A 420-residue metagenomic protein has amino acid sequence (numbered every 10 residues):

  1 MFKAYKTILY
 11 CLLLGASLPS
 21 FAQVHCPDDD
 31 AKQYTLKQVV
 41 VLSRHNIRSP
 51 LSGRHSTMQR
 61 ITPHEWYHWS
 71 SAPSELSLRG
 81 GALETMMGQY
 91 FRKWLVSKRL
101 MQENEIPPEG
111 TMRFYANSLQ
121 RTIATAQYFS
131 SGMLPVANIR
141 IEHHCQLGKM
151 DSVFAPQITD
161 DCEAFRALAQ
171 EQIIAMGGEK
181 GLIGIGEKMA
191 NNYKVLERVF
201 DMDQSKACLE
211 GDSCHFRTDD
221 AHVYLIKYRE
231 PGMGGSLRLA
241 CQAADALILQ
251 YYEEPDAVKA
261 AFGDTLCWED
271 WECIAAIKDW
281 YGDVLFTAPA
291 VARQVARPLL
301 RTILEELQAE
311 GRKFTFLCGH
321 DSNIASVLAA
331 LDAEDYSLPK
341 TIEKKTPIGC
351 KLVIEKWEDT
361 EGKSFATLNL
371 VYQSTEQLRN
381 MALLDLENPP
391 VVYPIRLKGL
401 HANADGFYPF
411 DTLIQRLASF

Functional and structural regions predicted by a protein language model:
M1-V24: Bacterial Sec-dependent N-terminal signal peptides
Q23-T111, N117-T315, G319-F420: Signature for phosphate-centric chemistry
